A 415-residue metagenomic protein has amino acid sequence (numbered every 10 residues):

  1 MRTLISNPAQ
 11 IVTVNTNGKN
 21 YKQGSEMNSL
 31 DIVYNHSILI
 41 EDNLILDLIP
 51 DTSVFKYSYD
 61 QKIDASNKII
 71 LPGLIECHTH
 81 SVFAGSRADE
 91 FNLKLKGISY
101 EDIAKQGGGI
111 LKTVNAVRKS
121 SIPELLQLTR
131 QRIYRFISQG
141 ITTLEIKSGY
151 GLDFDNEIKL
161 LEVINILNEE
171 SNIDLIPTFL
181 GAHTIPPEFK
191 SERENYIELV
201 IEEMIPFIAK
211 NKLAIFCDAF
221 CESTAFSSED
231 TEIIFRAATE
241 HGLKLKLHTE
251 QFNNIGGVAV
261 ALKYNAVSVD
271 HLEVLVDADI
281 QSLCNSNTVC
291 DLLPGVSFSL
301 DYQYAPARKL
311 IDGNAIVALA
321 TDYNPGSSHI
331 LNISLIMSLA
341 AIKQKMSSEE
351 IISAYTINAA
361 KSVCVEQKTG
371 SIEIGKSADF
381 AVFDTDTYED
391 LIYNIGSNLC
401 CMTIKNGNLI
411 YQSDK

Functional and structural regions predicted by a protein language model:
M1-K56, E389-D390: N-terminal metal-binding scaffold of metallo-dependent hydrolase/deaminase domains
L4, D60-D64, P177, T403: Conserved beta-strand scaffold positions in the cores of enzyme catalytic domains, especially in NTP/NDP-utilizing
P8, I38, N43, N67 (+14 more regions): Divalent metal-coordination and catalytic microenvironments
Y21-M27, Y355-I357, S377-K415: C-terminal cap of metal-dependent C-N hydrolases
Q61-L128: Metal-associated gating/positioning segment near the N- to mid-region
T113-L128, Y134, T142-I255: Metal-coordinating catalytic core of metallo-dependent amide/deamination hydrolases
I137, I201, A209-K210, T239 (+3 more regions): Non-catalytic positions within long, well-ordered alpha-helices that form the structural scaffold/packing of enzyme
K244, N254-S371, F383-E389, N394-I395 (+1 more regions): Active-site-adjacent C-terminal substructures of enzyme catalytic domains
